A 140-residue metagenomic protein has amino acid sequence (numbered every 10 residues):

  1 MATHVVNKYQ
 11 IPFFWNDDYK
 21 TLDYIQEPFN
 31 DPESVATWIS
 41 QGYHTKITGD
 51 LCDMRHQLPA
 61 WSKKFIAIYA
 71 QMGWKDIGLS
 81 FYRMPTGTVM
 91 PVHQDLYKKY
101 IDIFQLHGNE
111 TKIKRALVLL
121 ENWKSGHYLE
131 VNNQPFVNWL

Functional and structural regions predicted by a protein language model:
M1-F81, V89: Non-heme Fe(II)/2-oxoglutarate
I68-L140: Catalytic core of non-heme Fe(II) oxygenases with the double-stranded beta-helix
